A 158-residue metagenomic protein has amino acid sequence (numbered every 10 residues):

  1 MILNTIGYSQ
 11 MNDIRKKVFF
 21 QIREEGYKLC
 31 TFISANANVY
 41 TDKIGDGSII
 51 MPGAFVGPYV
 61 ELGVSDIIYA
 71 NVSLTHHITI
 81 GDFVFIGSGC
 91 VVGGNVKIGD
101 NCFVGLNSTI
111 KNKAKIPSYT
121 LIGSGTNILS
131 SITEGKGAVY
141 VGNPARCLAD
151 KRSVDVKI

Functional and structural regions predicted by a protein language model:
M1-F32, N143-I158: Terminal amphipathic alpha-helical/low-complexity segments used for targeting or macromolecular assembly
N4-I14, N36, T41-I44, I128-A138: Short, charged helix-to-loop "capping" segments that act as catalytic/coupling loops
I6, G87-I158: Glycine-rich hexapeptide-repeat left-handed beta-helix
V18-L74: Hydrophobic, well-structured mid-protein blocks that either form specific transmembrane helices
E61-F83, K136-A138, N143-D150, D155: Repeat-unit-sized solenoid/scaffold elements
